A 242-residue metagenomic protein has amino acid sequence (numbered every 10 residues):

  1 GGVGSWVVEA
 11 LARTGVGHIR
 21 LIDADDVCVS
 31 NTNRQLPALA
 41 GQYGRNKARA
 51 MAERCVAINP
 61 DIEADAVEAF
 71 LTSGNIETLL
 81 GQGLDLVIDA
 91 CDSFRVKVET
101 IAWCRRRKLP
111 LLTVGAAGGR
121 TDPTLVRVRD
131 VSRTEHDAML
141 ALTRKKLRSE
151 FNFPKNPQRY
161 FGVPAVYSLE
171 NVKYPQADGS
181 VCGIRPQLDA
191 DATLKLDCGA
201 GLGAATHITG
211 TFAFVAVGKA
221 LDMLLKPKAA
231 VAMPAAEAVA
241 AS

Functional and structural regions predicted by a protein language model:
G1-S242: Adenine nucleotide-associated cytosolic modules
